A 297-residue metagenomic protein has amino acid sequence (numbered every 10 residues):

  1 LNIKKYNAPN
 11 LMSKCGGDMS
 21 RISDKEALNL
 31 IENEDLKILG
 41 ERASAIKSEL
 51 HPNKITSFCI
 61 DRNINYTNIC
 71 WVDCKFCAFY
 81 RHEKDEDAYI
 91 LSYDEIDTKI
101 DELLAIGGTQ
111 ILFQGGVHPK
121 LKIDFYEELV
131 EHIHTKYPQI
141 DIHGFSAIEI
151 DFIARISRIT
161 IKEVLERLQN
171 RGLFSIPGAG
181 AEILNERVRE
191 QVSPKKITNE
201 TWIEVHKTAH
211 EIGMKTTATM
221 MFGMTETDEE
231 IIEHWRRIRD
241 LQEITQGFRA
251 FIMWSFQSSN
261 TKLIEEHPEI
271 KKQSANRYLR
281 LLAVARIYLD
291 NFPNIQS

Functional and structural regions predicted by a protein language model:
L1-V72: Flexible, acidic/Gly-rich N-terminal and inter-domain linker regions that tether and position cofactor-handling modules
I3, L91, L121, F125 (+4 more regions): Alpha-helix N-cap and loop-to-helix initiation/capping positions
A27-L30, I60-I64, G115-P119, F222-T225 (+1 more regions): Conserved short loop/turn motifs at secondary-structure junctions
L28, K37, Y93-D101, A105 (+9 more regions): Amphipathic, non-transmembrane alpha-helical secondary structure
G40-R81, A88-Q114: N-terminal pre-triad scaffold of radical SAM enzymes
R62, Y80-Y93, E149-T160, Q191-K196 (+1 more regions): Active-site mouth loops of central-metabolism enzymes
C74, Q110, I123, E127-M221: Radical SAM/AdoMet-radical enzyme domain recognition
G115, K136-Y137, Q169-A181, E200-K262 (+1 more regions): Conserved C-terminal portion of the radical SAM core fold that forms the substrate/S-adenosylmethionine-binding
